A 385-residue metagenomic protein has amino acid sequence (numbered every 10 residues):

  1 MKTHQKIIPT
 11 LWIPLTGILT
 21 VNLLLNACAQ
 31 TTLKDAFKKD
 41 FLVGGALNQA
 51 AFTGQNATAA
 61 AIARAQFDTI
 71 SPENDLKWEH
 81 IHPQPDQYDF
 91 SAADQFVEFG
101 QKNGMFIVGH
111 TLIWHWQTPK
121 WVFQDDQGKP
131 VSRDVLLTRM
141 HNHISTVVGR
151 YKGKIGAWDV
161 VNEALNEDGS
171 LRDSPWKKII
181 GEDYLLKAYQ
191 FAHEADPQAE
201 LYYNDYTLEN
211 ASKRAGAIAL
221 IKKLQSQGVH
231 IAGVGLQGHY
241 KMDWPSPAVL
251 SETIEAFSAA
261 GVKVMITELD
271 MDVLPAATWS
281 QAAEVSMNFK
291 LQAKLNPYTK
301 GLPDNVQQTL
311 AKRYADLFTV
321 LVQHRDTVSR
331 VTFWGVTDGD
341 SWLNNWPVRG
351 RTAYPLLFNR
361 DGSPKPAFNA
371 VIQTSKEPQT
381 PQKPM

Functional and structural regions predicted by a protein language model:
K2-L15: Bacterial N-terminal signal peptides that target proteins for export
W12-N26: Bacterial N-terminal signal peptides
Q30-T69, E73: Boundary/entry segment of secreted carbohydrate-active catalytic domains
D40-G44, T69-S71, F106-V108, I155-D159 (+4 more regions): Structural preference for beta-strand elements that scaffold enzyme active sites
A46-A57, W78-S91, L165-S170, T207-G216 (+3 more regions): Acidic-and-aromatic substrate-binding clefts and catalytic sites of carbohydrate-active enzymes
A50-A65, T138-V147, K213-L224, Y314-V320: Short, acidic/polar
A65, T69-P83, A92-E209, P275: Substrate-binding cleft and catalytic face of glycoside hydrolase catalytic domains, especially the flexible beta-alpha
Q117-W121, K129, R150, D159-E182 (+6 more regions): Aromatic-rich peripheral "rim/lid" segments of glycoside hydrolase catalytic domains that contact and position glycan
